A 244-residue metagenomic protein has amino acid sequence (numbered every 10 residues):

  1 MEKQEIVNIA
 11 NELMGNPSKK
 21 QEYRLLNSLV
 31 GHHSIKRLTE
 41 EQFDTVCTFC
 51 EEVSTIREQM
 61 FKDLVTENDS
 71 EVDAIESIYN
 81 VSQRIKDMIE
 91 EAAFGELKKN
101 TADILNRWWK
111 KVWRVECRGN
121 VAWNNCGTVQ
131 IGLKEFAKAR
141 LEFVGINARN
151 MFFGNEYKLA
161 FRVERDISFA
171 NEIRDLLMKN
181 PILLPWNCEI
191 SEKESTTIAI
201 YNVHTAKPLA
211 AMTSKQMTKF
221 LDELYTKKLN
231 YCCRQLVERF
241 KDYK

Functional and structural regions predicted by a protein language model:
E2-D103: Long, charge-rich alpha-helical interaction segments
Q4, K20, R24, S168-N171 (+2 more regions): Generic alpha-helical secondary structure signal
P17, L29-S34, Q42, L64 (+7 more regions): Generic low-complexity, intrinsically disordered sequence content enriched in small uncharged/hydrophobic residues
V65-P208: Polyanion-binding interface signature
K179-K244: C-terminal amphipathic "assembly/sorting" segment characterized by alternating charged and hydrophobic residues
